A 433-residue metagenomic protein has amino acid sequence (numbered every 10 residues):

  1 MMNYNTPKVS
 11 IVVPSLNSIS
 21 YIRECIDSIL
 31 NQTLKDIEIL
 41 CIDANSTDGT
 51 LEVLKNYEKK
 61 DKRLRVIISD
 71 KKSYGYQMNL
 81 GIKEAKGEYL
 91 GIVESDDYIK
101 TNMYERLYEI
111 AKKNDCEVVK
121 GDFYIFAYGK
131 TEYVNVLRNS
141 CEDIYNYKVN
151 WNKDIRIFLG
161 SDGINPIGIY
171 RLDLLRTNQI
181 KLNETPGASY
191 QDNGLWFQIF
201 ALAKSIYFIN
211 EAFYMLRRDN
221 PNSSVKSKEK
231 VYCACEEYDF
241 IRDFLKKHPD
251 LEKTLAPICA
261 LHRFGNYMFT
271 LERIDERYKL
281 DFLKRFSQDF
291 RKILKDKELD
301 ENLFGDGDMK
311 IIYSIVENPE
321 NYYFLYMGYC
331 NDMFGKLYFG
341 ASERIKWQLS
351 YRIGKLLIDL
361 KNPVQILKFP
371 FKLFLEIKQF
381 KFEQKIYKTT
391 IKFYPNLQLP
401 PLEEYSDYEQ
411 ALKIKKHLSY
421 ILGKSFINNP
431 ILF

Functional and structural regions predicted by a protein language model:
M1-S28: N-proximal low-complexity "stem/linker" segments adjacent to membrane-targeting elements
D27-D36: Short, acidic, metal-binding catalytic loop of nucleotide-sugar glycosyltransferases
D43-E52, E94: A conserved acidic beta->alpha catalytic loop
L51-E84: Conserved donor nucleotide-binding strand/loop of the catalytic core
Y74, M78, Y98-N210, Y214-V231: Donor-binding/catalytic cores of nucleotide-activated saccharide and glycerol-phosphate transferases/polymerases
L90: Short aromatic/hydrophobic "clamp" motif used to bind/position activated sugar donors
C116, E276-R344, L412-I414, I421 (+1 more regions): Membrane-interface aromatic/basic loop that binds lipid-linked glycans or pyrophosphate carriers, typified by
E211-N220, V225-L251, N266-E298, D359: Catalytic core of nucleotide-sugar-dependent glycosyltransferases
